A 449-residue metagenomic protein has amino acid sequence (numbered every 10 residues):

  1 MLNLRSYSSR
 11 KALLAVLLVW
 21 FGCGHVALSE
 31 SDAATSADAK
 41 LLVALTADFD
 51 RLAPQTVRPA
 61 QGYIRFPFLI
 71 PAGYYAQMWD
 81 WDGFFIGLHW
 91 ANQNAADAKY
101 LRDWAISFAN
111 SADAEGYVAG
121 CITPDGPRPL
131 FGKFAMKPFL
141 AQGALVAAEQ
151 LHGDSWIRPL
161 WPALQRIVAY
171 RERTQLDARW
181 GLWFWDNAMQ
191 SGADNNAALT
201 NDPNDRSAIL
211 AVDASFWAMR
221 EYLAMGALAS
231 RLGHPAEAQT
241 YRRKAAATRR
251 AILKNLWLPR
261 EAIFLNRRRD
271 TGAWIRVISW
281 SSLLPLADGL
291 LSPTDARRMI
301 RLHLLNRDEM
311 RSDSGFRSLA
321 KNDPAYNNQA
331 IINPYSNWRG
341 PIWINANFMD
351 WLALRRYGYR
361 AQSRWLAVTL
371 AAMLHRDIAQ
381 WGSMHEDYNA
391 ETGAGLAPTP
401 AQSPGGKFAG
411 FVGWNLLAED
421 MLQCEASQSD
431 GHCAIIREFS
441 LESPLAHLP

Functional and structural regions predicted by a protein language model:
L2-L13: Bacterial N-terminal signal peptides that target proteins for export
L14-G24: Bacterial N-terminal signal peptides
S29-A33: Boundary at the C-terminal end of the N-terminal hydrophobic targeting segment
A34-M78, D103-L130, L176-L210, A251-I342 (+1 more regions): Extended glycan-interaction surfaces of carbohydrate-active proteins
L45-F49, L164, A238-L256, A367-L370: Short amphipathic alpha-helical coiled-coil/interface segments
A76-A188, V212-S215, M219, I275 (+3 more regions): Aromatic-rich carbohydrate-recognition surfaces in CAZymes
A214-I252: Active-site neighborhood of glycoside hydrolase catalytic domains
